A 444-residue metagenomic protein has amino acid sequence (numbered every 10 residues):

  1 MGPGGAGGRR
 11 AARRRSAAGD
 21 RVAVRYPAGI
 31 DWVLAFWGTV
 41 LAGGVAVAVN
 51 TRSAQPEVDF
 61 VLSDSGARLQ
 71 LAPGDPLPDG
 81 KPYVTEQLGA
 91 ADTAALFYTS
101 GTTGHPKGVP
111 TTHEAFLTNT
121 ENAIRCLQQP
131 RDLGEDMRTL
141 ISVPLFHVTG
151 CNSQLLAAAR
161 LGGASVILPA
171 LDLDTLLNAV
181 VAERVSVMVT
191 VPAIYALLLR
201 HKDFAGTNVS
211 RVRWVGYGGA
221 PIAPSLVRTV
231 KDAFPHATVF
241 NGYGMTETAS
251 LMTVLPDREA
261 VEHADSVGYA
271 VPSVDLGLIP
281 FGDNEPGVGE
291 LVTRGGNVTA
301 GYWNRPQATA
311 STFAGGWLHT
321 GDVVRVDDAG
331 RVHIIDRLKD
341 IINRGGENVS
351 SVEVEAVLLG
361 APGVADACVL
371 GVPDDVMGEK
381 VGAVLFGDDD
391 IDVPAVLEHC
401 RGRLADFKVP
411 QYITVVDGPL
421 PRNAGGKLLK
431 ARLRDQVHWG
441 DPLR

Functional and structural regions predicted by a protein language model:
M1-A23, A54, V354-E355, R434-D435 (+1 more regions): ANL superfamily AMP-binding
G8-P56, N348: Conserved AMP-binding/adenylate-forming
A11-S16, Y83-A91, L96-I141, L161-G163: Conserved adenylate-forming
A72, P76, V143, P169-D172 (+3 more regions): Adenylate-forming
L117-R138, F146-S186, H201: Conserved AMP-binding/adenylation subdomain of ANL enzymes
G163, V215, I222, L226-F240 (+3 more regions): Conserved AMP-binding/adenylate-forming
M188, G282, G295, A300-G301 (+3 more regions): AMP-binding/adenylate-forming catalytic core of the ANL superfamily
D417-Q436: Flexible lysine-rich "adenylation lid" loop at the C-terminal edge of ANL adenylation domains
